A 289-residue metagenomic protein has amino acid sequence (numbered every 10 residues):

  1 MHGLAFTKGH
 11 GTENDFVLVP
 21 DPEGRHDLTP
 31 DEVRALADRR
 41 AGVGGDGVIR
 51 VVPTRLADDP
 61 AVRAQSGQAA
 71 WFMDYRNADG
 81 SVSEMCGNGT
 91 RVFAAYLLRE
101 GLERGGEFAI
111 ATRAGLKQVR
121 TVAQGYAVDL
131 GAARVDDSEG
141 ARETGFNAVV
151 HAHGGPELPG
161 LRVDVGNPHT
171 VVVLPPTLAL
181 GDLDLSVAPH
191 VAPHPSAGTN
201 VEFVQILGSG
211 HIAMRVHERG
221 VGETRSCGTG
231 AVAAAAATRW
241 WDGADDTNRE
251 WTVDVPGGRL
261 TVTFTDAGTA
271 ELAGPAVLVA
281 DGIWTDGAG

Functional and structural regions predicted by a protein language model:
M1-A123, T170-G289: A glycine-rich beta-to-alpha transition motif near the start of alpha/beta enzyme domains, typified by
G47, G131, G160-R162, G282: Glycine-centered structural positions embedded in regular secondary structure
S83, G131-A133: Flexible, glycine/proline-enriched loop segments at strand-loop-helix junctions that form or flank small-ligand binding
Q124-G131: Short, solvent-exposed secondary-structure boundary/capping segments
D136, R142-F146, V150-G155, V163 (+1 more regions): C-terminal domain-closing interface element
A141-N147, A192-A197: Short, conserved active-site entrance elements at the starts or edges of catalytic domains
N147-G181: Internal active-site segments that recognize and position negatively charged phosphoryl groups and nucleotide moieties
